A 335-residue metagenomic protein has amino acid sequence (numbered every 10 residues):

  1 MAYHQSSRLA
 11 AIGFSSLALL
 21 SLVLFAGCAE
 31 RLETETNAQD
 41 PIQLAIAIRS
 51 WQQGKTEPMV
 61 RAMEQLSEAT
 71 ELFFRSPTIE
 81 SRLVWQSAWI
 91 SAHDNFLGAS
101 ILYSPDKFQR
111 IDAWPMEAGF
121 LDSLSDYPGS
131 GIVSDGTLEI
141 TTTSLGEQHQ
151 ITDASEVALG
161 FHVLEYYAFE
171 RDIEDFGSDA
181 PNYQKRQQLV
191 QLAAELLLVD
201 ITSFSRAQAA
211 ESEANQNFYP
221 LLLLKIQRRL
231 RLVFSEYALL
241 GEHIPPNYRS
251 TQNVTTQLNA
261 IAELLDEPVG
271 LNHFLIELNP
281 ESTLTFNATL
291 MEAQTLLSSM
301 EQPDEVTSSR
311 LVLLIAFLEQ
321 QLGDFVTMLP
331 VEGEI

Functional and structural regions predicted by a protein language model:
A2-S16: Bacterial N-terminal signal peptides that target proteins for export
L20-L22: Short, contiguous, helix-prone interaction/anchoring segments in small proteins
F25-G27: C-terminal motif of bacterial Sec signal peptides marking the signal peptidase cleavage site
A29-L32: Bacterial signal peptide processing site
T34-I335: Mature extracytoplasmic or organellar-lumen-exposed domains after removal of signal/transit peptides
